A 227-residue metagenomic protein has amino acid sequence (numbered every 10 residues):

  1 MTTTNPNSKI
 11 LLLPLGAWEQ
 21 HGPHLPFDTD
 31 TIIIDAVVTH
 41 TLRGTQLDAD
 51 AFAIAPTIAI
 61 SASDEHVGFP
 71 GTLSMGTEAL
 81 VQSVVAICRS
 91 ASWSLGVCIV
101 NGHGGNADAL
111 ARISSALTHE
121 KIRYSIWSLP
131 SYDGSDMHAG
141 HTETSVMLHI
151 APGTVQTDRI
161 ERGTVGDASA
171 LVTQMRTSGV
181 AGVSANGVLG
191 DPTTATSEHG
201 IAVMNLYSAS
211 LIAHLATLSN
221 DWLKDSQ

Functional and structural regions predicted by a protein language model:
M1-Q227: Extended, histidine- and acidic-residue-enriched regions that form the cofactor-binding/catalytic faces
